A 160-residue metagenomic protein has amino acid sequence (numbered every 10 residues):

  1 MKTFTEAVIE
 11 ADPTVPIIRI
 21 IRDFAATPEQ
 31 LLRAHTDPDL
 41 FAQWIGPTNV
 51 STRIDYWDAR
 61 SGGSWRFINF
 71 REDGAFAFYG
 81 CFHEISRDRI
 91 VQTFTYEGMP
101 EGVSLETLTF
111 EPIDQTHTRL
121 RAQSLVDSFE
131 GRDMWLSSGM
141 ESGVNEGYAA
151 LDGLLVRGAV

Functional and structural regions predicted by a protein language model:
M1-V50: Hydrophobic ligand-binding cavity/cleft-lining segments
T14-I17, V91, T95-N145: Beta-strand/loop substructures that line and gate deep hydrophobic ligand-binding cavities in soluble
R19-I20, D39-A77: Short beta-edge strand/loop motif at the mouth of beta-sheet-based domains
I21-R22, I54-W57, F78-H83, F94 (+1 more regions): Hydrophobic/aromatic beta-strand elements that line small-molecule binding cavities or substrate pockets in beta-rich
P28-E29, R60, H83-R89, F110-R119: A short, structured loop/turn motif at beta-sheet edges
L31, F41, W65, F82 (+4 more regions): Hydrophobic pocket/interface hotspot
I54, L155-V160: Short, highly charged C-terminal tails/helix-capping segments
E72-G98: Contiguous, well-ordered beta-strand patches that form the walls/edges of small beta-barrel/beta-sandwich domains
